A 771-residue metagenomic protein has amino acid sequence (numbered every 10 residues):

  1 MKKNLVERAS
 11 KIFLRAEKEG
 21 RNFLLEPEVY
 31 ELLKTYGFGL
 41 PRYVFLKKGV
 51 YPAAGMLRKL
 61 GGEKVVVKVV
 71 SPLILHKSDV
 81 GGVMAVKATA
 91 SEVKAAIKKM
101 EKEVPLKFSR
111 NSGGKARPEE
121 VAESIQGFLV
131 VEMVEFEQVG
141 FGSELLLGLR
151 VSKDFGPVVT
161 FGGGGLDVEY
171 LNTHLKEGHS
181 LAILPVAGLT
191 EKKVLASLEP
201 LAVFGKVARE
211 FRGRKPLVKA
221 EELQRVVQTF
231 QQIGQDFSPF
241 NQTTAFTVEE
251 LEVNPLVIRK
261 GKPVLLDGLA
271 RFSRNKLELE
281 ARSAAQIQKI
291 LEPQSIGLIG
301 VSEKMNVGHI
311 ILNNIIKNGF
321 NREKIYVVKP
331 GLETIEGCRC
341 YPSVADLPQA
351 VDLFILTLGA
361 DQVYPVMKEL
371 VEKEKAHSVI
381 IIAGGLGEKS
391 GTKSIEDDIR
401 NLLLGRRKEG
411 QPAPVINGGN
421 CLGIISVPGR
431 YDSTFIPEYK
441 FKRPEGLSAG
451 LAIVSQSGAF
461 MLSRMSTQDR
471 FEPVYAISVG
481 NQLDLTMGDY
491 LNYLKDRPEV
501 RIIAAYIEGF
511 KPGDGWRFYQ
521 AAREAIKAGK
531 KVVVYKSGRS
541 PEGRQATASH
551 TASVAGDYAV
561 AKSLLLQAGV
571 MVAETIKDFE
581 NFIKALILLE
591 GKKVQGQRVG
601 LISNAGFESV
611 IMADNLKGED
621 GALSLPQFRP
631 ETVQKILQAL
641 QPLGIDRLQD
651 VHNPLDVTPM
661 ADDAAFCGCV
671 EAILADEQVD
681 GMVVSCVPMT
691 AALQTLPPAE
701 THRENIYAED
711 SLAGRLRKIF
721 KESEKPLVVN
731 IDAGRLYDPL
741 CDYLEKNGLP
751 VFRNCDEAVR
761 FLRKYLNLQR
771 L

Functional and structural regions predicted by a protein language model:
M1-L771: Catalytic-core regions of core metabolic enzymes, especially those transforming organic acids/acyl-group intermediates
